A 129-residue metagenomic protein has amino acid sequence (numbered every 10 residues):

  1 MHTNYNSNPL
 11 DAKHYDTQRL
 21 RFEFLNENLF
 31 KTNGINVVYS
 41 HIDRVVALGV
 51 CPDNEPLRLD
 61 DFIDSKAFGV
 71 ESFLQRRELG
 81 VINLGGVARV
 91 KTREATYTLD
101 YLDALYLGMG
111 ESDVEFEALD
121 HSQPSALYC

Functional and structural regions predicted by a protein language model:
M1-G49, S125: A short, N-terminal "cap"/entry segment at the start of jelly-roll beta-barrel domains of the cupin/DSBH fold
N28-T32, V45-L74: Conserved short histidine dyad/triad with adjacent acidic residue
V46-L48, N83, E117, Y128-C129: Residues in well-ordered beta-strands of folded domains
P56-R58, K91, G108, E115-E117: Short helix/loop capping segments that flank catalytic or ligand/cofactor-binding pockets
F73-R89: Short, conserved beta-strand element in jelly-roll/cupin
R93-M109: Short acidic-glycine-tyrosine-enriched beta hairpin
G110-C129: Ligand-binding loop in jelly-roll beta-barrel domains
